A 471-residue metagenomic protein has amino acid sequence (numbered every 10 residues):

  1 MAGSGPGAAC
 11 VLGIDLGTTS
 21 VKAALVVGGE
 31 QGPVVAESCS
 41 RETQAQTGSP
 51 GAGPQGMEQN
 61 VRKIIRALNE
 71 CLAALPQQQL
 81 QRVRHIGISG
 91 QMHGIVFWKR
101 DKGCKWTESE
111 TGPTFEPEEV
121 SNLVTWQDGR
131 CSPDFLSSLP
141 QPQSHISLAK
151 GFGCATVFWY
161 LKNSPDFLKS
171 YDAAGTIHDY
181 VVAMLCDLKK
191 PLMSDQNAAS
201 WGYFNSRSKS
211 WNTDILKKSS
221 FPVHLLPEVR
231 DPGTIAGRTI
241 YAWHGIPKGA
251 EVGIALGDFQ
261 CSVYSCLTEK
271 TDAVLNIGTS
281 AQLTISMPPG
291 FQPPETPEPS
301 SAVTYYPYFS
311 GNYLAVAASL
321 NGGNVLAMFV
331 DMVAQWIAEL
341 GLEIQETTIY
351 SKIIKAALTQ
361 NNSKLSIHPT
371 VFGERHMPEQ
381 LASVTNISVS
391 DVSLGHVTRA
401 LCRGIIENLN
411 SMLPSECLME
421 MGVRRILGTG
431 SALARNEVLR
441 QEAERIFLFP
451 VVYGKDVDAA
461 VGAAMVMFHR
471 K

Functional and structural regions predicted by a protein language model:
M1-P113, K217, G245-I254, D391 (+2 more regions): N-terminal glycine/serine-rich phosphate-binding loop of ATP-dependent small-molecule kinases, especially carbohydrate
A2-P6, C10-G13, L25, S132-P191 (+3 more regions): Active-site core segments that coordinate phosphate-bearing ligands/cofactors across diverse enzyme families
S38, L123-V124, V229, V252 (+2 more regions): Conserved beta-strand scaffold positions in the cores of enzyme catalytic domains, especially in NTP/NDP-utilizing
S38-S40, V124, P288, A318: Short clusters of small/polar residues that mark proteolytic maturation junctions
P54-K63, T114-L123, P247-E251, Q345-I354 (+1 more regions): Glycine-rich, flexible loop segments associated with nucleotide phosphate handling
Q55, L75-V124, H145-G151, V182-N205 (+2 more regions): Short beta-strand-loop/turn "lid" adjacent to the catalytic site in phosphate-handling enzymes
D128: Carbohydrate-associated surface elements
H224: A conserved beta-strand/loop element that lines the FAD pocket in flavoprotein oxidoreductases
